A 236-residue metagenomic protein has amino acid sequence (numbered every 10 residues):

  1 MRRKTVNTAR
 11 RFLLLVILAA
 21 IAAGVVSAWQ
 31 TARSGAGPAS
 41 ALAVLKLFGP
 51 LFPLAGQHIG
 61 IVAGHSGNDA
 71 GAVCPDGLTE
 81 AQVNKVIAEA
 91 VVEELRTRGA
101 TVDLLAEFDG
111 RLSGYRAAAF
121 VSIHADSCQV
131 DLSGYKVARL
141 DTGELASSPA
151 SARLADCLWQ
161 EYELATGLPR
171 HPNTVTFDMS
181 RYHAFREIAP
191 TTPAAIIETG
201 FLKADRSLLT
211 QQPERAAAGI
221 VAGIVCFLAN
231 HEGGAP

Functional and structural regions predicted by a protein language model:
M1-P236: Catalytic-site microenvironment of enzymes that process N-acetyl-hexosamine-containing cell-wall polysaccharides
